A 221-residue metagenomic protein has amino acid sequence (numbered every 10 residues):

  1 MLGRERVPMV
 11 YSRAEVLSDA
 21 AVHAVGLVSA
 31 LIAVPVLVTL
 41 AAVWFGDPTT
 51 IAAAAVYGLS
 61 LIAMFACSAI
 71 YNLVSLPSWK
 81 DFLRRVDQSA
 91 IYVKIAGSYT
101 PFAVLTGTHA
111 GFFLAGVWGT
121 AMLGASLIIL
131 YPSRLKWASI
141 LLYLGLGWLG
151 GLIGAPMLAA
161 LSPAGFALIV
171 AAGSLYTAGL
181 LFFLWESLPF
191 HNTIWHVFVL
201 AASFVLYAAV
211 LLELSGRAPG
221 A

Functional and structural regions predicted by a protein language model:
M1-A221: Multi-pass alpha-helical transmembrane bundles in non-GPCR membrane proteins that perform intramembrane catalysis
